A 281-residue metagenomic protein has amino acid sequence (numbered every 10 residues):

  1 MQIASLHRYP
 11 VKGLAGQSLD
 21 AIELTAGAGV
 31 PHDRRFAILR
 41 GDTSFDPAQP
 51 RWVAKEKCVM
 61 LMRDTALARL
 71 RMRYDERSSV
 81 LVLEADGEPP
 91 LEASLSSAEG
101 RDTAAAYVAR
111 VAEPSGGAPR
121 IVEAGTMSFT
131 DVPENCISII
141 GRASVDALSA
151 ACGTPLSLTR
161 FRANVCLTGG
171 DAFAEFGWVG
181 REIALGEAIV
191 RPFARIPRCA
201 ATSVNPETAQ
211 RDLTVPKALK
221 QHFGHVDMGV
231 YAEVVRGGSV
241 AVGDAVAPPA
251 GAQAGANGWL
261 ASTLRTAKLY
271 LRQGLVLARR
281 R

Functional and structural regions predicted by a protein language model:
M1-R281: Metal-cofactor-dependent catalytic cores
